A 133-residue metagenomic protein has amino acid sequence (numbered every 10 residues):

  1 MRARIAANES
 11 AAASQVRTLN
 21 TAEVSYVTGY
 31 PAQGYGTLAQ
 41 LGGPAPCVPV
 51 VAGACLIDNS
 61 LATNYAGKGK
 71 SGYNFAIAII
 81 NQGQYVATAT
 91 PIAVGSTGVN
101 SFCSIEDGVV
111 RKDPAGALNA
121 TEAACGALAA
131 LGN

Functional and structural regions predicted by a protein language model:
M1-S25: Amphipathic alpha-helical segments typified by the pilin-like N-terminal helix that continues immediately C-terminal
T18-N100, S104-V109, P114, A127-N133: Extracellular/periplasmic head regions of type IV pilus-like filament subunits
G116-A120: A short acidic/small-residue loop/turn micro-motif
E122-A124: Short, charged, solvent-exposed linker or helix-capping segments at domain edges/interfaces that act as flexible hinges
